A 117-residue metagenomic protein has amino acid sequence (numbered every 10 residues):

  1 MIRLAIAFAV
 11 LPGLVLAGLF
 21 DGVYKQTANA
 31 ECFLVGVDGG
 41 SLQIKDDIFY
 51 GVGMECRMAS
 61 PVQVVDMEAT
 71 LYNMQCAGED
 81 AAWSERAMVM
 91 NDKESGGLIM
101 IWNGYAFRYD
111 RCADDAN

Functional and structural regions predicted by a protein language model:
R3-L14: Sec-dependent N-terminal signal peptides
L14-V23, I44, V65, A113-D115: N-terminal helix-cap/turn-to-beta initiation motif at the start of protein domains
L19-G53, A82-R86: Short, solvent-exposed loop/hinge segments that bridge or flank secondary-structure elements
A30, Y50-E94: Contiguous, well-ordered beta-strand patches that form the walls/edges of small beta-barrel/beta-sandwich domains
M58, W102-N117: Edge beta-strand at a domain terminus
A69, K93-M100, D114-N117: Short, surface-exposed linear segments at secondary-structure transitions and domain or protein termini
V89-Y109: Short, exposed beta-strand-loop hairpins at the edges of beta-sheets in extracellular/periplasmic proteins
